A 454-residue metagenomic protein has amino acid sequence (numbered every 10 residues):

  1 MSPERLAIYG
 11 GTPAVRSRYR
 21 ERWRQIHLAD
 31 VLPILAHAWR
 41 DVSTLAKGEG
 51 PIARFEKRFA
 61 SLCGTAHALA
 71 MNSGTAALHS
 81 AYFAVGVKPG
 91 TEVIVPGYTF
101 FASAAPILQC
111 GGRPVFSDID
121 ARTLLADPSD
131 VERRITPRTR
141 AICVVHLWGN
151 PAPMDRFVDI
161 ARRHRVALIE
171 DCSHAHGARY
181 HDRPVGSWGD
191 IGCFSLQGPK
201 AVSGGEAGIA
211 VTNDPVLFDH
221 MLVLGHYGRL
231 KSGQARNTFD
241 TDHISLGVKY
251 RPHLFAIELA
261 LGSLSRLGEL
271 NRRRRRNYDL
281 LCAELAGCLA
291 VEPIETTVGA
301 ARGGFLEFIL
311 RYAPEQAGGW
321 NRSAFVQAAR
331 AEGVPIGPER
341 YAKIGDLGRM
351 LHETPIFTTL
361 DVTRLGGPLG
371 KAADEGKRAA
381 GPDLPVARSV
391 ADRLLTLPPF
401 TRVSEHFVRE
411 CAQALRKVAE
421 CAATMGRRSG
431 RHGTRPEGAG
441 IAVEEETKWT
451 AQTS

Functional and structural regions predicted by a protein language model:
M1-A84, K88, R162, D392 (+2 more regions): Conserved PLP-binding active-site segment in aminotransferase class I/II-type PLP enzymes
E4, A14, A175-H181, W188-E307: Active-site region of PLP-dependent enzymes
V31-I34, F59, A77, V93 (+17 more regions): Generic structural signal for small/hydrophobic residues in well-ordered secondary structure, especially within
F83-C172, R179: PLP-dependent aminotransferase-like
P96, P385, L397-P399: Short, proline-centered helix/strand-breaking motifs
D159-A167, I209-Y227, G319-W320, A324-V334: Basic phosphate/pyrophosphate-binding loop/patch that engages nucleotide-derived ligands
R229-T238, A283-C288, A324-L394, T424-T434: Conserved PLP cofactor-binding pocket of PLP-dependent enzymes
Q316-A324, V403-R409: Short, conserved charged micro-motifs
